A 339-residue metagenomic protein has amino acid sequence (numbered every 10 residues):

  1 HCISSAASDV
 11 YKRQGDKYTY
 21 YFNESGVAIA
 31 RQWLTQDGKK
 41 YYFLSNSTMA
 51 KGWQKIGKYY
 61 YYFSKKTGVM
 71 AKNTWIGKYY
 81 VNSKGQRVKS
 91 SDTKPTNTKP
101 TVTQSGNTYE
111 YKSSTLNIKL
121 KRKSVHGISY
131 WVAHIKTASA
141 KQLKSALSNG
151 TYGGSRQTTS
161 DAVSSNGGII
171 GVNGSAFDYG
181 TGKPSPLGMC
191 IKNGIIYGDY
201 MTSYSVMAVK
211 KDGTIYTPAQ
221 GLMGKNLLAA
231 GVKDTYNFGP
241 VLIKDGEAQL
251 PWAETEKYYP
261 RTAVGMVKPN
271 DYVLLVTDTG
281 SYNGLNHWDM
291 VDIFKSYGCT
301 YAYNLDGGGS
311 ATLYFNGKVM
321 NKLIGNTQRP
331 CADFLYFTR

Functional and structural regions predicted by a protein language model:
H1-A7, Y11: Single conserved hydrophobic/aromatic residue that forms the stacking wall/gate of nucleotide- or nucleobase-binding
Y21-N23, Y42-S45, Y61-K65, Y80-S83: Conserved anchor residues at repeat-unit boundaries in beta-strand-based tandem repeats, strongest for the MORN repeat
V27-A28, T48-M49, G68-M70, R87: Extracellular beta-strand scaffolds
P95-D199: Zymogen propeptides
Y111, F177-E254: Active-site-adjacent helix-turn-beta-strand microarchitecture at beta-sheet edges that either contains or buttresses
A133-K136, G171-A176, Q220, V276-T279 (+1 more regions): Active-site-proximal beta-strand/loop segments in catalytic clefts of secreted hydrolases
I169-N173, V206-A208, Y216, G265 (+2 more regions): Structural recognition of the beta-strand scaffold that forms the well-ordered cores of secreted hydrolase catalytic
T181-M201, Q249-T300, S310-R339: Conserved, well-ordered active-site substructure
